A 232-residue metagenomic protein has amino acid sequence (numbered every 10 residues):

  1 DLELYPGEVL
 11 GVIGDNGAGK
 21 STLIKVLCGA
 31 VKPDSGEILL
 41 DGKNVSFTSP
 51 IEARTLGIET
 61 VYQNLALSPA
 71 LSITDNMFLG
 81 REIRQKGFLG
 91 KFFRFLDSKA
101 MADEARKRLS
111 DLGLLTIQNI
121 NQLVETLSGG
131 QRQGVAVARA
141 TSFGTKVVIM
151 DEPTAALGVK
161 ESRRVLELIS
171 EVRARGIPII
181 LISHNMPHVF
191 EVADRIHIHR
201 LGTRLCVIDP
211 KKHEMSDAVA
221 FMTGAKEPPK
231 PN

Functional and structural regions predicted by a protein language model:
D1-N232: Glycine-rich phosphate-binding loops of nucleotide-dependent enzymes
